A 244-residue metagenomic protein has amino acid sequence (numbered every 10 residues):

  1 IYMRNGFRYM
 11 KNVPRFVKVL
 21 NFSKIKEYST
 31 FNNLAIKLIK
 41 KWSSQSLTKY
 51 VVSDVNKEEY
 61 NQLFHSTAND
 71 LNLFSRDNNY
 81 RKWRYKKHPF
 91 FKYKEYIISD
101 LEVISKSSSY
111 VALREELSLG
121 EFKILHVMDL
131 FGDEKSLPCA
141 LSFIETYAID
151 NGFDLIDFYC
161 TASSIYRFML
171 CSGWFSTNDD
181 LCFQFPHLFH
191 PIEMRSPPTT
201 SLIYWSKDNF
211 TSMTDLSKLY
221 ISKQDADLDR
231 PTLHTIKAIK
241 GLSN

Functional and structural regions predicted by a protein language model:
I1-S43, R114-P138, S142-N244: Active-site/acyl-donor-binding loops of N-acyltransferases
F7-M128, S243: Amide-forming acyltransferase catalytic core, primarily the GNAT-like/NAT-type and related acyltransferase folds
